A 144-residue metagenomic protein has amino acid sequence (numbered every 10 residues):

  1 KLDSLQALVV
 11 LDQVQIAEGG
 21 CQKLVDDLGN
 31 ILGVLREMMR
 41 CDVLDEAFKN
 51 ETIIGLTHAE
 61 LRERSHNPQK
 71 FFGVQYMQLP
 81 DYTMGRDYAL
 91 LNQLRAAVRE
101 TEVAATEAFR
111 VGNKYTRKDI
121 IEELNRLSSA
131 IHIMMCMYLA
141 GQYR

Functional and structural regions predicted by a protein language model:
K1-R144: Phosphate/pyrophosphate-binding loop motifs in nucleotide- or prenyl diphosphate-using proteins
